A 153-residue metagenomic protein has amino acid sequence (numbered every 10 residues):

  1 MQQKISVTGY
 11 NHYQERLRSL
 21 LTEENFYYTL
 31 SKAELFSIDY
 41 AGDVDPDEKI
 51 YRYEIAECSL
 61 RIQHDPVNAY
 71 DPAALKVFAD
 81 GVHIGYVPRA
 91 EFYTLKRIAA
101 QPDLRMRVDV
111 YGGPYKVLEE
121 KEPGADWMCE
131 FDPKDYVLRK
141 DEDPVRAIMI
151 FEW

Functional and structural regions predicted by a protein language model:
M1-W153: Conserved active-site motif detector
